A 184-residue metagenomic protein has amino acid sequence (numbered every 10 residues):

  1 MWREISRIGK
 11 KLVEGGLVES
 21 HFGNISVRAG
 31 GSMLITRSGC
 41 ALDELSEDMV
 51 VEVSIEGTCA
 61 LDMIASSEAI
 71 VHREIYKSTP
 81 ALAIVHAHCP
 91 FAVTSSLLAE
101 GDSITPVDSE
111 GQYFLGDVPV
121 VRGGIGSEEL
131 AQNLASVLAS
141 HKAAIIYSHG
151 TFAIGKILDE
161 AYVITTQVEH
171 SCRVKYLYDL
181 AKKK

Functional and structural regions predicted by a protein language model:
M1-K184: Glycine-rich flexible loops
